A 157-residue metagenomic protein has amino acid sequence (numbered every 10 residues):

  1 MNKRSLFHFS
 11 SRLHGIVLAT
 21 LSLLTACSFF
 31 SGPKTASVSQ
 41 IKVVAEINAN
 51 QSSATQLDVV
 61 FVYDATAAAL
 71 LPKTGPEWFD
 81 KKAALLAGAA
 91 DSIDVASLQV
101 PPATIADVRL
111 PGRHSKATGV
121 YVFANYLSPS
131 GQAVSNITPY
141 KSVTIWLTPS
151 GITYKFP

Functional and structural regions predicted by a protein language model:
N2-V17: Bacterial N-terminal signal peptides that target proteins for export
T25-A26: C-terminal motif of bacterial Sec signal peptides marking the signal peptidase cleavage site
G32, L127-P157: Glycine-rich, aromatic-bearing surface loops/beta-hairpins
A36-V38, A54-Q56, S115-A117, Y140-S142: Extracytoplasmic
I41-P76: Early exported N-terminus immediately downstream of N-terminal targeting peptides
A65-T66, G112-A117: A short, structured loop/turn motif at beta-sheet edges
K73-R113: Tryptophan-paired
A117-L127: A short, solvent-exposed beta-strand micro-motif common in secreted/extracellular proteins
